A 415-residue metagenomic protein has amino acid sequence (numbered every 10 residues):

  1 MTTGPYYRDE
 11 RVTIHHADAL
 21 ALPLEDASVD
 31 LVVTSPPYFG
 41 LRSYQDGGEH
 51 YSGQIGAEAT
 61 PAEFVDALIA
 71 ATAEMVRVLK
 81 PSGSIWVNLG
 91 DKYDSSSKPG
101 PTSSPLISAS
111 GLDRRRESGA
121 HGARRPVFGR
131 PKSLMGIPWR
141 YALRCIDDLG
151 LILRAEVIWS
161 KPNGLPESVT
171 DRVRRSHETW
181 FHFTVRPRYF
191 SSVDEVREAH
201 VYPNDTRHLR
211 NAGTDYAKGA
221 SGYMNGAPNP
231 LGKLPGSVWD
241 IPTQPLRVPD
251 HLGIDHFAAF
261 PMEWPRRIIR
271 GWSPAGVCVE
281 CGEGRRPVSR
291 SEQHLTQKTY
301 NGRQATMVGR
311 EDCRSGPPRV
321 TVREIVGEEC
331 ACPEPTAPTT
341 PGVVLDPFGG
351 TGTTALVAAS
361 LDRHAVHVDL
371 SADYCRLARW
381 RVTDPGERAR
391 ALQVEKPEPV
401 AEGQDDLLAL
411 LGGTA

Functional and structural regions predicted by a protein language model:
M1-L377, R381, P385, L407 (+1 more regions): Core catalytic lobe of class I
A391: Alpha-helical interaction elements
V394-Q404: Post-kinase regulatory C-tail/linker adjacent to protein kinase catalytic domains
